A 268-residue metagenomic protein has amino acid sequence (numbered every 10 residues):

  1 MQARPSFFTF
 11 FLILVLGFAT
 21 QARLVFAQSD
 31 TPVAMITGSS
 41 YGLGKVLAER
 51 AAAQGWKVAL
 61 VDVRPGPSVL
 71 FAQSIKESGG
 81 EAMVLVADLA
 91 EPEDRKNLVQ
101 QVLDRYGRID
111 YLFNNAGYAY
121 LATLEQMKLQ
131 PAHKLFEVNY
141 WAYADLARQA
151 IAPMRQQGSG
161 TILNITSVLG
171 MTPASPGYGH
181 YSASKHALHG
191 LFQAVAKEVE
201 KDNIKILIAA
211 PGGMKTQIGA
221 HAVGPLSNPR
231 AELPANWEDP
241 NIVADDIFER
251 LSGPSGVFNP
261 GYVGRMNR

Functional and structural regions predicted by a protein language model:
S40-Y41: Conserved glycine-rich cofactor-binding loop
W56-L70: Conserved glycine-rich Rossmann-like NAD(P)H-binding loop of the short-chain dehydrogenase/reductase
T123-L124, P131-H133: Substrate-binding pocket helix/loop in short-chain dehydrogenase/reductase
A147, S184: Active-site helix of classical SDR
A152, K197-E198: Alpha-helical segment proximal to the catalytic Tyr-Lys
S167: Residue(s) in the substrate-gating loop at a strand-loop-helix junction that position the organic substrate next
I208, S227-N267: C-terminal helical subdomain
